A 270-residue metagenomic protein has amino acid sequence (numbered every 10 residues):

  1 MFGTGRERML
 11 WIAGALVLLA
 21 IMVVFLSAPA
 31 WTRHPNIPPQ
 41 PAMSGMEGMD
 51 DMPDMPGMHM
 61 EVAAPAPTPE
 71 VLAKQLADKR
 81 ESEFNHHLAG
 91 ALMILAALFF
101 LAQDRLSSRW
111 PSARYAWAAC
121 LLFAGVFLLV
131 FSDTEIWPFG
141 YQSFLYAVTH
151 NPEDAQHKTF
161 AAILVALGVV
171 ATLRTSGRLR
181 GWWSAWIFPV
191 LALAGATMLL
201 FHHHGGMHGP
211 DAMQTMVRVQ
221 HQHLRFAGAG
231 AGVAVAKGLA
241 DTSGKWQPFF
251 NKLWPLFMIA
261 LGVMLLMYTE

Functional and structural regions predicted by a protein language model:
M1-R33: Hydrophobic secretory-pathway targeting helix
G14, R114-F127, W182-M198, N251-V263: Transmembrane alpha-helical segments of multi-pass membrane proteins
H34-E83, T134-E153, H204-H221, E270: Membrane-interface interhelical loops and short amphipathic "cap" helices that link adjacent transmembrane segments
Q75, S82-A91, W117: An N-terminus-focused feature that recognizes amino-terminal "leader" regions
A89-F99, L122, Q156-T172, R225-L239 (+1 more regions): Hydrophobic cores of alpha-helical transmembrane segments in multi-pass inner/ER membrane proteins, independent
L98-Y115, E135-Y141, A171-W186, H204-M213 (+1 more regions): Juxtamembrane membrane-water interface segments of multi-pass membrane proteins, especially cytoplasmic-side
A124-T172, L200-M207: Membrane-interface helix-loop-helix modules in multi-pass inner-membrane proteins
M264-E270: Juxtamembrane boundary at the C-terminal end of a transmembrane helix
